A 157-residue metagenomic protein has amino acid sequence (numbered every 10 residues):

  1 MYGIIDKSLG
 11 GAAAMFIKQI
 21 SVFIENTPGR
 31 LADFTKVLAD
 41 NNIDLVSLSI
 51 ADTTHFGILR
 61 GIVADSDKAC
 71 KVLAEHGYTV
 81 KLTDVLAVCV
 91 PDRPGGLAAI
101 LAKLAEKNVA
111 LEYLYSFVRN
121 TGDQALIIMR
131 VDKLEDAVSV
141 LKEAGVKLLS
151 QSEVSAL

Functional and structural regions predicted by a protein language model:
Y2-L157: A conserved regulatory-domain signal marking ACT and ACT-like small-molecule sensing domains and adjacent regulatory
